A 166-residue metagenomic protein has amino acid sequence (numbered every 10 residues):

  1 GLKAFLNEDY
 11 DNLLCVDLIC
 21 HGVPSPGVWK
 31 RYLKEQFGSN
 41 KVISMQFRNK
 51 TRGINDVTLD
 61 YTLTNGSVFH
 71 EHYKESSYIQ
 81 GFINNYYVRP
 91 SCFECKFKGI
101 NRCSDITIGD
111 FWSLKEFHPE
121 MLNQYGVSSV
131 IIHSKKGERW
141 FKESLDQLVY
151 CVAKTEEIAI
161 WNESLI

Functional and structural regions predicted by a protein language model:
A4-E8, K30-R31, L145: Short, glycine/charged-enriched secondary-structure capping and boundary segments
F5-L18: A short alpha->loop->secondary-structure connector
L18-H21, K50: An acidic- and aromatic-residue-enriched active-site/binding cleft used to recognize and process polar
H21-G22, H133: Short beta->alpha junction loops/turns
G22-Y32, P119: Short, charged, surface-exposed secondary-structure boundary motifs
E35-Q36: Oxidoreductase and adenylate-handling cofactor-binding alpha/beta cores
N40-I166: Long, compositionally biased charged/polar accessory segments in the mid-to-C-terminal portions of proteins
